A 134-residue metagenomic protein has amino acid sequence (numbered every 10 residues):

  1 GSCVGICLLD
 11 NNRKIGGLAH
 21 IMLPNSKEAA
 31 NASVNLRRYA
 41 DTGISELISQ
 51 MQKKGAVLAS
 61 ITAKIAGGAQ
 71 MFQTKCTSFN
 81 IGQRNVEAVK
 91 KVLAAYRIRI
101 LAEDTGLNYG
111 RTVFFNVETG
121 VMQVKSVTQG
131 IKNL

Functional and structural regions predicted by a protein language model:
S2-K54: Conserved mixed alpha/beta catalytic, RNA-binding, or beta-rich assembly cores of soluble enzyme, regulatory
R13, S49-V57, Q70, A94-R99 (+1 more regions): Generic secondary-structure signature for well-ordered alpha-helical cores
M22-K27, G67-M71, G106-N108: Acidic, glycine-rich active-site loops and adjacent beta-strand->loop/helix elements that engage anionic groups
A29, Q73-C76, V113: Short, well-ordered secondary-structure micro-motifs
A40-L47, I61, N85, V89: Amphipathic alpha-helical interface surfaces
A59-G67: Short glycine-rich phosphate-binding loop at a beta-alpha junction
Q70-G82: Phosphate/ribose-phosphate-bearing ligand recognition and processing surfaces, centered on ADP-ribose/NAD(+/P+) systems
G82-L134: Divalent-metal-activated hydrolytic enzyme cores
